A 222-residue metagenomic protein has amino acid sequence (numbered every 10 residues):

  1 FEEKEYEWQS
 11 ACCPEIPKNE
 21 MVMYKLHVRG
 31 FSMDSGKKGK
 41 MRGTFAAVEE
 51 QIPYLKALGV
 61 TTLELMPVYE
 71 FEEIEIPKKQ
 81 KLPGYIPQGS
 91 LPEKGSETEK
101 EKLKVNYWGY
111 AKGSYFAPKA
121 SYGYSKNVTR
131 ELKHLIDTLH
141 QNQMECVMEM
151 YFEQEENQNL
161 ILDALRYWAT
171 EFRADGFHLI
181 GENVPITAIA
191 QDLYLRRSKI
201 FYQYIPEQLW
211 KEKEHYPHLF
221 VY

Functional and structural regions predicted by a protein language model:
F1-K25, M33-G43: The feature marks proteins involved in alpha-glucan
E15-E20, K56-A57, E214-H215: Extracellular/periplasmic catalytic domains that process cell-envelope and extracellular macromolecules
L26, L55, L65, Y115 (+3 more regions): Conserved, mostly hydrophobic/aromatic
K37-T44, E75-Q141, F152-A174, A190: Aromatic- and acidic-residue-enriched carbohydrate-binding clefts of CAZyme catalytic domains
E50-Y69, L103, E171: Catalytic domains of carbohydrate-active enzymes, especially glycoside hydrolases
E64, V147, G176-H178: Conserved beta-strand positions in the central sheet of alpha/beta enzyme cores
M66-E73, M150-E155, I180-P185: Short, solvent-exposed turn/loop segments enriched in Gly/Ser/Thr/Pro and often Arg
Y110, N142, A164, T170-Y222: Active-site-proximal helices and loops of the catalytic beta/alpha 8
